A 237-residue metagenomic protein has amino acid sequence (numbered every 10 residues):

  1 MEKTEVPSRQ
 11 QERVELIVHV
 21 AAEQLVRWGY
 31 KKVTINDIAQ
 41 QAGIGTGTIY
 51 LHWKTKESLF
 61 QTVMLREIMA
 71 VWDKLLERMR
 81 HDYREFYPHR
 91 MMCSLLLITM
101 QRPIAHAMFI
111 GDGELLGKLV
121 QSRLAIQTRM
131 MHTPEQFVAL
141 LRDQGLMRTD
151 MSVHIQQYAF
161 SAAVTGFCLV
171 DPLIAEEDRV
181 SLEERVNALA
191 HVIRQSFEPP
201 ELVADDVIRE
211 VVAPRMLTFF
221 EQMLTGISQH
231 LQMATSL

Functional and structural regions predicted by a protein language model:
Q10-A22, I38-A39, V63-V71, L75 (+1 more regions): Generic hydrophobic, amphipathic alpha-helix propensity
L16, Q24-S58, T62: Helix-turn-helix
V20-Q24, I98, A163: Short amphipathic alpha-helical elements of helix-turn-helix/winged-helix folds
S58-E67, D112: Alpha-helical DNA-contacting segments of helix-turn-helix folds
T62, L76-A105, S122, Q157 (+1 more regions): Hydrophobic alpha-helical connector segments
T99-Q121, V170, D205-E210: Amphipathic alpha-helical segments used for helix-helix packing
G117-L146, M151-L169, E184-N187, H191: Amphipathic alpha-helical packing segments from all-alpha helical-bundle domains
Q136-Q144, L169, L173-L237: C-terminal peripheral helix-coil segments that are non-catalytic and often amphipathic
